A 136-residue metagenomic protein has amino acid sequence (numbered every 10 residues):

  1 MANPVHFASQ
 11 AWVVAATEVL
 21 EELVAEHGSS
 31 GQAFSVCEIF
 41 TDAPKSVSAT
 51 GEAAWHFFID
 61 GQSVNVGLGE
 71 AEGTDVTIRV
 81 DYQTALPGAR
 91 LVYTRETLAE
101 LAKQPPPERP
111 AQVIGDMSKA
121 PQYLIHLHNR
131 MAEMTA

Functional and structural regions predicted by a protein language model:
M1-A136: Feature captures hydrophobic
